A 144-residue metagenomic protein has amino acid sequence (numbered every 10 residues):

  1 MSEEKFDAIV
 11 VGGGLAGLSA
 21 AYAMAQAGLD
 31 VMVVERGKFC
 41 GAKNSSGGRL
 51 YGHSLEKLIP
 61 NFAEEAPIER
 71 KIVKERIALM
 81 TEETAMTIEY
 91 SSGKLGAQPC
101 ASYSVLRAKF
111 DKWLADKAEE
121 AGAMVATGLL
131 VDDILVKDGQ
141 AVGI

Functional and structural regions predicted by a protein language model:
E4, K71-V73, T127, Q140: Short, basic and Ser/Thr-rich N-terminal targeting/leader segments
E4-V33: N-terminal Rossmann-like FAD-binding beta1-loop-alpha1 element of flavoenzymes
V11-G14, E35-R36, L106, T127: A secondary-structure boundary/capping signal
G17, G48, D111-K112: Generic non-transmembrane alpha-helix signal with a bias for helix starts/N-cap capping motifs
A27, G37-E83: N-terminal FAD cofactor-binding segment of flavoenzymes
A78-I144: Feature captures the FAD/FMN-dependent oxidoreductase FAD-binding
